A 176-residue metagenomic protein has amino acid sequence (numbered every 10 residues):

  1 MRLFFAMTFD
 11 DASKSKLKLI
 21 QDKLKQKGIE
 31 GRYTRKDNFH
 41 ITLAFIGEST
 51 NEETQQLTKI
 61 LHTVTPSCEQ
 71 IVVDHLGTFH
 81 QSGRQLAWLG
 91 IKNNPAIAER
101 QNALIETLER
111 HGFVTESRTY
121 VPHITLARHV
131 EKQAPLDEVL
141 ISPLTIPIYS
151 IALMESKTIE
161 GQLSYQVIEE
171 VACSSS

Functional and structural regions predicted by a protein language model:
M1-S176: Histidine-dependent nucleotide/RNA phosphoesterase domain, centered on the 2H-phosphoesterase fold with its duplicated
